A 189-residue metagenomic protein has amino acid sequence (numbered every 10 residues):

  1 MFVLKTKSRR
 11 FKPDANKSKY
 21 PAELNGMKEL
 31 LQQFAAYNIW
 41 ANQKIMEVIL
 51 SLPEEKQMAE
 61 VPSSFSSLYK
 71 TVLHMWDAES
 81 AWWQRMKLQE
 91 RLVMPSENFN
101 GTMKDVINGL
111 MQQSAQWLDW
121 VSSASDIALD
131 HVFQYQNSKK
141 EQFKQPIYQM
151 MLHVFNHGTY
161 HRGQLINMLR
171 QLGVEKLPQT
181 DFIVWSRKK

Functional and structural regions predicted by a protein language model:
R9-R10: Basic polycationic patches enriched in arginine
L24, Q32-S96, S138-K189: Short, contiguous alpha-helical
E90-L129: Helix-adjacent hinge/juxtasegments
D126-S138: Carboxylate-rich helix-loop segments that flank metal/cofactor sites and access channels in metalloenzymes
